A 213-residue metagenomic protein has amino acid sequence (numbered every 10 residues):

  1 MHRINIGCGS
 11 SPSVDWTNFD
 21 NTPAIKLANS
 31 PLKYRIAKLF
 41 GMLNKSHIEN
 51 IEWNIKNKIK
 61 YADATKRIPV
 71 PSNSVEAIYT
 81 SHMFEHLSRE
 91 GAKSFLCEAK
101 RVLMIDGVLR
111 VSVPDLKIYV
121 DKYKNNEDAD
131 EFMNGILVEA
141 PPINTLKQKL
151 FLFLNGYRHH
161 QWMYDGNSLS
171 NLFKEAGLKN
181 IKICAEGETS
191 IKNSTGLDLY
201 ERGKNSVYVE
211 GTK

Functional and structural regions predicted by a protein language model:
M1-H2, F40-N44, D165, T189-N193: Short amphipathic alpha-helical surface micro-motifs
M1-S13, N18, H160-K174: Generic detector of contiguous secondary-structure segments
R3-P31, L39-D121, V209-K213: Conserved SAM-binding loop
I51, R89-E98, V102-T212: S-adenosyl-L-methionine-dependent methyltransferase catalytic module, highlighting the catalytic core
